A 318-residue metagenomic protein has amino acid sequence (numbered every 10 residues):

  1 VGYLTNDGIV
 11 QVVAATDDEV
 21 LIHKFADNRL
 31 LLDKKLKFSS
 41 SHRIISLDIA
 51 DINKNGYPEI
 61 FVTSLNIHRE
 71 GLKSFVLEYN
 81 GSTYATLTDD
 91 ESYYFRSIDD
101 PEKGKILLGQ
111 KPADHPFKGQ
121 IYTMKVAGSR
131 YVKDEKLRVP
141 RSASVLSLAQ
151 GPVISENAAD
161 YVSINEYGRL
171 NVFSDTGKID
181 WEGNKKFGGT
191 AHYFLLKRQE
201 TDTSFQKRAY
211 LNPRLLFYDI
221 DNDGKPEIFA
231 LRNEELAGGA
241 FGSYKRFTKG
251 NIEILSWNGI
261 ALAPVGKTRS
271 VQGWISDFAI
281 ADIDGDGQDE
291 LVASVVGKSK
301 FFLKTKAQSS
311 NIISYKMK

Functional and structural regions predicted by a protein language model:
V1-K318: Beta-propeller-forming repeat regions
